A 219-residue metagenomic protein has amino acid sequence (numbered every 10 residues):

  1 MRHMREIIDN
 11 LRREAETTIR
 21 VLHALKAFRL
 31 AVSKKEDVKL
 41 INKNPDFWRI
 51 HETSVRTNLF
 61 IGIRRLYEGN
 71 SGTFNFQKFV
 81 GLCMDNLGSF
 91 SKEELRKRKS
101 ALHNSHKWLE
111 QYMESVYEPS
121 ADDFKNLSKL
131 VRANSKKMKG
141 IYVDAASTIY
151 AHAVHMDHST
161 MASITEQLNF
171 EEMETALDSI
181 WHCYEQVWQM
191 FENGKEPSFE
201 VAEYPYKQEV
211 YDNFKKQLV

Functional and structural regions predicted by a protein language model:
M1-K137, S163-V219: Amphipathic alpha-helical interface segments
R132-T160: Histidine-centered, metal-coordinating catalytic motifs and their short helical/loop contexts
